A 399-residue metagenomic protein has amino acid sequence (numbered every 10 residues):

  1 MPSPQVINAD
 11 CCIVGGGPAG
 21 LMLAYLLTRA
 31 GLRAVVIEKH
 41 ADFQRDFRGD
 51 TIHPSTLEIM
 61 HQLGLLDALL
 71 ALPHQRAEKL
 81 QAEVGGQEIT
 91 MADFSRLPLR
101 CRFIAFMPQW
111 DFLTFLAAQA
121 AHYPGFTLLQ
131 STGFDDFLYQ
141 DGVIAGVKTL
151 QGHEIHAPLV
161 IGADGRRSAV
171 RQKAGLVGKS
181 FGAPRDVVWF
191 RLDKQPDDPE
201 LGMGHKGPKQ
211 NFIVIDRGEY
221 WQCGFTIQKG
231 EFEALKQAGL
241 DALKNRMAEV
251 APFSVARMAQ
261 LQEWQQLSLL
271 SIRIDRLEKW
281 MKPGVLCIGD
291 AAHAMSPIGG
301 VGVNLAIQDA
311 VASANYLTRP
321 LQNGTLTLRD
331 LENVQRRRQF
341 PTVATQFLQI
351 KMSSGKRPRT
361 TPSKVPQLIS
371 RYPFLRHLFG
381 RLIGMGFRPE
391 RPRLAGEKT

Functional and structural regions predicted by a protein language model:
P2-N8, E58, Q62-K173, F181-V187 (+1 more regions): Conserved N-terminal helical subregion
S3-P4, N315-T399: C-terminal helical "tail/cap" subdomain of flavin- and related membrane-associated enzymes
P4-A19: Beta1/beta-strand and adjacent pyrophosphate-binding region of the FAD-binding site in flavoprotein oxidoreductases
C11-I13, A34, V285: Conserved hydrophobic helix-helix packing surfaces used for dimerization/oligomerization
P18, A24, L116, Q266-K351: Conserved mid-domain beta->alpha element of the FAD-binding
T28-R48: Glycine-rich FAD pyrophosphate-binding loop
A41-H61: Conserved N-terminal glycine-rich FAD pyrophosphate-binding loop of Rossmann-like flavoproteins
T132, I144, K148-H153, L159-S268 (+3 more regions): Conserved FAD-binding catalytic core of PHBH/FMO-like flavoproteins
